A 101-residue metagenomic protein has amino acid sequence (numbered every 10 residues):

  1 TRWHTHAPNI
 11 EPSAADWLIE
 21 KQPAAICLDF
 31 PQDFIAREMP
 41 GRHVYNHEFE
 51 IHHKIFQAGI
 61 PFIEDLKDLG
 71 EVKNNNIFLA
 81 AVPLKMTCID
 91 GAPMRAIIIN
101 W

Functional and structural regions predicted by a protein language model:
T1-W101: Active-/binding-site microenvironments in catalytic and ligand-binding cores
